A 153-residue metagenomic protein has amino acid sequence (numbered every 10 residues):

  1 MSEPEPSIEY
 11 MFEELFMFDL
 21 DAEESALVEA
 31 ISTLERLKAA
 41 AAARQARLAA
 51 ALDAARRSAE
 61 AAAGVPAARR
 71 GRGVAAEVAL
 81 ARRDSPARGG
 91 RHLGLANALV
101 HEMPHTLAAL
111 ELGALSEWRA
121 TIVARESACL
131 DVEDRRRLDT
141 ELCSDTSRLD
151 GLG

Functional and structural regions predicted by a protein language model:
M1-G153: Conserved C-terminal region and hinge/linker of Rieske [2Fe-2S] proteins, especially in Rieske oxygenase systems
